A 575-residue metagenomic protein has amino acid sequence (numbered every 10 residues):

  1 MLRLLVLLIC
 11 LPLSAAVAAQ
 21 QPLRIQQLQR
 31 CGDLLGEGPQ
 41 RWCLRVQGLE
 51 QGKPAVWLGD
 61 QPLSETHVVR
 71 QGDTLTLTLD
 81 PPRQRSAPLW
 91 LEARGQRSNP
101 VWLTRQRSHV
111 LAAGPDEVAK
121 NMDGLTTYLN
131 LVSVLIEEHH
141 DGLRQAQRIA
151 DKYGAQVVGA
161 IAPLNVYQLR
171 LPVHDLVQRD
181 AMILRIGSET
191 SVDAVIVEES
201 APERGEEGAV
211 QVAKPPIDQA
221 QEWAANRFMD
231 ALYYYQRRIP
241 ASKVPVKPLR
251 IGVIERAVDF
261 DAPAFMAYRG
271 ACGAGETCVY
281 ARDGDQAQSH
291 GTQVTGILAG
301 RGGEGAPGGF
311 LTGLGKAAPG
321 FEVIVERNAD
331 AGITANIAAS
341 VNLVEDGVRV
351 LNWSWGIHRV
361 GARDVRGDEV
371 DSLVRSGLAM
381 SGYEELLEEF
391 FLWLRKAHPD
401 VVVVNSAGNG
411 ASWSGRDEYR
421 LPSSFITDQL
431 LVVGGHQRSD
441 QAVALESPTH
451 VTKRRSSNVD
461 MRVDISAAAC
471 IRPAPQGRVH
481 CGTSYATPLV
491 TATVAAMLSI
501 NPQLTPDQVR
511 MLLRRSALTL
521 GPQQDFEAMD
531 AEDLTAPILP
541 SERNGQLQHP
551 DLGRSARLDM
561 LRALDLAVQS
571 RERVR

Functional and structural regions predicted by a protein language model:
L5, V348-W353, Q429-L430, N501-R575: C-terminal subdomain of the subtilisin-like protease fold in secreted/lumenal serine endopeptidases
A19-P54, Q96-L125: Beta-strand/beta-sandwich contexts
Q47-L49, W57, S64-Q71, W90 (+1 more regions): Inhibitory N-terminal propeptides of secreted protease zymogens
D80-S86, L176: Surface-exposed, short loops/turns at beta-strand junctions within beta-sandwich domains
H109-L125, L184-R250, V258, A262-A264 (+1 more regions): Protease zymogen maturation seam
M122, Y234-A274, Y280-A335, D346 (+6 more regions): Subtilisin-like serine protease catalytic core
E255-A257, R420-S499, Q503: Extracellular S/T/G-rich loop segment that most often corresponds to the catalytic His/Ser-adjacent loop
E326-T427, Q476-P488: Substrate-binding/access-modulating region of protease and related hydrolase catalytic domains
